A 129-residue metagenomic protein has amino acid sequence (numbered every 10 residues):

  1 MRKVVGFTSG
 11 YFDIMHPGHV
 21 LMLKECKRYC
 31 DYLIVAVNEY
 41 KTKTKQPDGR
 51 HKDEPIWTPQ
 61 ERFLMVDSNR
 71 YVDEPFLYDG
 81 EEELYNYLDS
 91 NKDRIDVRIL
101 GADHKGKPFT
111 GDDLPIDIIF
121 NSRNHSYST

Functional and structural regions predicted by a protein language model:
M1-T129: Nucleotidyltransferase catalytic core that binds NTPs
